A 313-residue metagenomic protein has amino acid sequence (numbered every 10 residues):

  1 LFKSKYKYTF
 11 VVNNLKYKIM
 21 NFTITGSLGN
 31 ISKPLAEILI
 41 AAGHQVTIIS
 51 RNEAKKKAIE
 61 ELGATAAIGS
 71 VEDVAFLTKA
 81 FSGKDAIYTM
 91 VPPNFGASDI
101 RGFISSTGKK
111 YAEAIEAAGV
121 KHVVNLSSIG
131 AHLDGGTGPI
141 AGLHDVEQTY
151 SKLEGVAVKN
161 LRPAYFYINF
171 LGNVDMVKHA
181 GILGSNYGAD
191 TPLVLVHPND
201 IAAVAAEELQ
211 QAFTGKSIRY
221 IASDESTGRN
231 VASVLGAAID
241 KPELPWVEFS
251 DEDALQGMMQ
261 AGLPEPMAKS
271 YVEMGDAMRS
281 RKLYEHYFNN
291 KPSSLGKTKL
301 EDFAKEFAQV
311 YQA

Functional and structural regions predicted by a protein language model:
L1-I19: N-terminal amphipathic/basic-hydrophobic helices that include classical n-h-c signal peptides and signal-anchor
T9, M20-A58, E72-A75, A80-S82 (+5 more regions): Oxidoreductase cofactor-interface core, primarily capturing Rossmann-like NAD(P)-dependent enzymes
G63-A64, V158: Short, conserved active-site loop motifs that form the nucleotide-linked donor/cofactor pocket
G69: Cofactor-binding loops of NAD(P)H-dependent oxidoreductases, dominated by short-chain dehydrogenase/reductases
R101-T107: Glycine-rich anion/phosphate-binding loops
A238, E252-A313: A hydrophobic C-terminal alpha-helical subdomain
